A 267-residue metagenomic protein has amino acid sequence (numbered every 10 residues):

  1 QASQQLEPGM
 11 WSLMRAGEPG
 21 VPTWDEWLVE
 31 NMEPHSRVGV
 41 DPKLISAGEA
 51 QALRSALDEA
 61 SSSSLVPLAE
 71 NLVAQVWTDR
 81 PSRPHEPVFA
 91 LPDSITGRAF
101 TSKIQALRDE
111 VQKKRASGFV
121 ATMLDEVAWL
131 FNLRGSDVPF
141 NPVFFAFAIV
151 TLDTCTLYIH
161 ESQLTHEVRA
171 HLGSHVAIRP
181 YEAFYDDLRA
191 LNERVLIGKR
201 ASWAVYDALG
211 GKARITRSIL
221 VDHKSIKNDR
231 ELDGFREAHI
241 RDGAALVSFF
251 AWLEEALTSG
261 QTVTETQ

Functional and structural regions predicted by a protein language model:
Q1-Q267: Active-site neighborhoods and metal-handling regions in enzymes and metal-associated proteins
